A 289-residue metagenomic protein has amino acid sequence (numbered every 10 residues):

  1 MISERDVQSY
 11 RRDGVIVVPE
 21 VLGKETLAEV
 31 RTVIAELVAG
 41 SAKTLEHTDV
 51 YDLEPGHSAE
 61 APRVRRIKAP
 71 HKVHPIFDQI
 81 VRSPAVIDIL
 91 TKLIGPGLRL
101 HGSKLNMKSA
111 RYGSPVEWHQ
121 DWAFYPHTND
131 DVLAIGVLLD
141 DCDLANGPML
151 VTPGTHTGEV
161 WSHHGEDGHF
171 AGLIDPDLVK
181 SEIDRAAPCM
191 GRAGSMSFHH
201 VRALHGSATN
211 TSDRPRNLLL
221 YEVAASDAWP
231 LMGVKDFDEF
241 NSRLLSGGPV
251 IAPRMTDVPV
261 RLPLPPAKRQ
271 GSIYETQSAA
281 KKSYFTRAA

Functional and structural regions predicted by a protein language model:
M1-D13, P19-W118, A123-H127, H164 (+1 more regions): Non-heme Fe(II)-dependent double-stranded beta-helix
G40, R202-A289: Non-heme Fe(II)/2-oxoglutarate
T48-Y51, Q120, H169-I183, D213-P215 (+1 more regions): Short, surface-exposed loop/helix-turn segments at secondary-structure junctions that function as lids/hinges flanking
L105-Y112, W122-A123, D130-D131, L139-L144 (+1 more regions): Short acidic/polar capping segments at secondary-structure boundaries
H119, P126-L144, M190-G191, Y221-A225: Short, conserved beta-strand element in jelly-roll/cupin
D121-A123, V132, L204-N210: Glycine-rich phosphate/pyrophosphate-binding beta-alpha loops
C142-A208, A228: Double-stranded beta-helix
